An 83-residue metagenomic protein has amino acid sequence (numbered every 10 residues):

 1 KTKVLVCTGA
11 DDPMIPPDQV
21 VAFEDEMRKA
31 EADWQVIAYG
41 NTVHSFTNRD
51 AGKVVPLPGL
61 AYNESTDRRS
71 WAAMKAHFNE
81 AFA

Functional and structural regions predicted by a protein language model:
K1: Primarily recognizes the serine-hydrolase "nucleophile elbow" in alpha/beta-hydrolase and SGNH/GDSL folds
V4-V6, M74: A structural signal for short, well-ordered beta-strand segments
V6-T8, D12, Y39: Short beta-strand/loop motif that positions the catalytic acidic residue of the alpha/beta-hydrolase fold
D11-I15, H44-S45: Acidic catalytic loop of the alpha/beta-hydrolase fold
P13-A22, W34: Conserved alpha/beta-hydrolase "acid-adjacent" motif
R28-A83: C-terminal catalytic histidine-bearing segment of alpha/beta-hydrolase fold enzymes
